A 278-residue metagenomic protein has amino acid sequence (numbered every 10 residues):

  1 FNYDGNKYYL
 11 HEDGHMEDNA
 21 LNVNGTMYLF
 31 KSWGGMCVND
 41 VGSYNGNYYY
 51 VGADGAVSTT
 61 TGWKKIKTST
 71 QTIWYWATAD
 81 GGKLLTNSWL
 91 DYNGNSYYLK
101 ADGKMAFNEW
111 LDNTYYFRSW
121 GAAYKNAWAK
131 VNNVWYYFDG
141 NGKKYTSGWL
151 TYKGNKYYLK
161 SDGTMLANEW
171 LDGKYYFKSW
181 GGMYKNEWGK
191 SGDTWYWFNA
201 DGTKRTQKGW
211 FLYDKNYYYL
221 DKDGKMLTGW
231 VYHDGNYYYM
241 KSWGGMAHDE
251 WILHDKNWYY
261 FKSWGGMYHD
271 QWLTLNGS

Functional and structural regions predicted by a protein language model:
F1-S278: Extracellular adhesion/carbohydrate-binding repeat motifs centered on closely spaced tryptophans
